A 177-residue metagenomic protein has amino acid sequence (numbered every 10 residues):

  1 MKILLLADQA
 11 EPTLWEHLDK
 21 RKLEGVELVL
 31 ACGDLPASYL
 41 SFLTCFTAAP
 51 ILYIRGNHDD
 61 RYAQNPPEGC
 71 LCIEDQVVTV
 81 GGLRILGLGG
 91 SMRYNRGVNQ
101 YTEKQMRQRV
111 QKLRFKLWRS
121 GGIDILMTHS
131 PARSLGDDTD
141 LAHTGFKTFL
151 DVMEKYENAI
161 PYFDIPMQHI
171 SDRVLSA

Functional and structural regions predicted by a protein language model:
M1-F46, R114-G122: N-terminal active-site segment of His-dependent metallophosphoesterases
M1-L4, K22-V26, L43-C45, N57-D60 (+3 more regions): N-terminal start-of-chain detector that recognizes signal peptides and the immediate post-cleavage beginning
L5-A7, L28-G33, P50-G56, L126 (+1 more regions): Short, hydrophobic beta-strand segments that form beta-sheet elements in well-ordered domains
L5-T13, R55-T144: Conserved catalytic scaffold of divalent metal-dependent phosphoesterases
D34, P131, P166: Flexible loop residues that form catalytic and substrate-binding hotspots at small-molecule/glycan-binding clefts
S38, L135, I170: Short glycine-rich, flexible loops that bind phosphorylated cofactors or substrates
T44-C45, P50-I54, D59, Q64-G69 (+2 more regions): Conserved beta-sheet core of the metallophosphoesterase superfamily
